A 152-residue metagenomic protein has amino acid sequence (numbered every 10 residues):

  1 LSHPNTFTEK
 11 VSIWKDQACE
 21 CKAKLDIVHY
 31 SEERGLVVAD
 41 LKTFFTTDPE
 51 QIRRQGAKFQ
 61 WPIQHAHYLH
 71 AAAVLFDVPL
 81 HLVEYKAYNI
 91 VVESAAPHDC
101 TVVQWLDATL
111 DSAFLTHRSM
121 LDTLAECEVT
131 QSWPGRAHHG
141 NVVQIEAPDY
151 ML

Functional and structural regions predicted by a protein language model:
L1-P49, D77: Catalytic cores of nuclease domains that cleave nucleic-acid phosphodiester backbones
F45-F59: Short helix/strand-bridging catalytic loops that position acidic/His residues to coordinate divalent metals and engage
Q55-P62, H67-L152: Metal-dependent nuclease catalytic regions and adjoining charged, substrate-binding loops involved in nucleic-acid end
